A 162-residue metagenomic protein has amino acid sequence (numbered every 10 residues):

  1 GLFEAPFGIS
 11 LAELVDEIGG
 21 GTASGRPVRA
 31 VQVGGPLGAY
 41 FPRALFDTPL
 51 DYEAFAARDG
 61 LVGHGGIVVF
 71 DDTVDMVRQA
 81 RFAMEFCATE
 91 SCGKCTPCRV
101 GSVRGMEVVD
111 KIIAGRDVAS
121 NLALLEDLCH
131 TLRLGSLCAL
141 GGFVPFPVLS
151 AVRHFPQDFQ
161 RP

Functional and structural regions predicted by a protein language model:
G1-P162: Redox cofactor-anchoring modules in respiratory/redox and cofactor-processing assemblies
